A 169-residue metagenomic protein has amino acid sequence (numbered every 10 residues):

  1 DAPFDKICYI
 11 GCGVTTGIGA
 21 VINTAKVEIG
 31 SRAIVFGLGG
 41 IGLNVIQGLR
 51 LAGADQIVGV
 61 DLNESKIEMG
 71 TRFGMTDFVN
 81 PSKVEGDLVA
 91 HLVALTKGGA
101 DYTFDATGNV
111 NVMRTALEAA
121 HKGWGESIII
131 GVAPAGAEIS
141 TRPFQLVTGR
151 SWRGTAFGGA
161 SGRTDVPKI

Functional and structural regions predicted by a protein language model:
D1-F36: NAD(P)H dinucleotide-binding glycine-rich loop of Rossmann-like/cofactor-binding domains, especially the beta1-alpha1
F4, G11-T15, E64, G86 (+3 more regions): Electropositive phosphate-/nucleotide-binding environments in soluble metabolic enzymes
G13, G37-I41, V132: Glycine-rich Rossmann-fold phosphate-binding loop(s) that bind the pyrophosphate of adenine dinucleotide cofactors
T16, I41, L49: Hydrophobic/small residue at the entry helix of a nucleotide-binding pocket
V35-L38, R50-E118, G136: Adenosine-nucleotide cofactor-binding segment
V110-I169: Glycine-rich phosphate-binding loop and adjacent beta-alpha segment of Rossmann(oid) nucleotide-cofactor-binding
